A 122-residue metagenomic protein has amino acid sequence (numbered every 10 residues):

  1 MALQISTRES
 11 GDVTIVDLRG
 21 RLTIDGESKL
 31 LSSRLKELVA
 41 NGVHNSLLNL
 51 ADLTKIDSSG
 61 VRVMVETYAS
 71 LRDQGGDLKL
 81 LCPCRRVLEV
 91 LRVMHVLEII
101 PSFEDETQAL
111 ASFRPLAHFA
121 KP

Functional and structural regions predicted by a protein language model:
M1-T7, R34-L35, D57-S58, L110: Short low-complexity stretches enriched in small and charged residues
L3-S33: STAS-typified acidic loop motif
S6, L81, F103: General small-molecule cofactor/ligand-binding pocket signal
S10-D12, R85, T107: Residues that form or immediately flank small-molecule/cofactor binding pockets and catalytic motifs
L22-I100: Amphipathic alpha-helical interaction surfaces in cytosolic regulatory modules
E104-P122: A charged, well-structured terminal subsegment
